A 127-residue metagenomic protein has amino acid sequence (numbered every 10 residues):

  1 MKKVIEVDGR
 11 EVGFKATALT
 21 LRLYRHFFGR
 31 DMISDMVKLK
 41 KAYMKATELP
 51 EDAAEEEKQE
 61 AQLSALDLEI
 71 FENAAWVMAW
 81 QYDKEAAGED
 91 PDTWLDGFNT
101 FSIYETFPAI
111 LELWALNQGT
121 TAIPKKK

Functional and structural regions predicted by a protein language model:
M1-E11, L21, R30-T47, E51-E69 (+1 more regions): Charged interaction scaffolds used for protein-protein
K15-T17: Short linear motifs in exposed loops
